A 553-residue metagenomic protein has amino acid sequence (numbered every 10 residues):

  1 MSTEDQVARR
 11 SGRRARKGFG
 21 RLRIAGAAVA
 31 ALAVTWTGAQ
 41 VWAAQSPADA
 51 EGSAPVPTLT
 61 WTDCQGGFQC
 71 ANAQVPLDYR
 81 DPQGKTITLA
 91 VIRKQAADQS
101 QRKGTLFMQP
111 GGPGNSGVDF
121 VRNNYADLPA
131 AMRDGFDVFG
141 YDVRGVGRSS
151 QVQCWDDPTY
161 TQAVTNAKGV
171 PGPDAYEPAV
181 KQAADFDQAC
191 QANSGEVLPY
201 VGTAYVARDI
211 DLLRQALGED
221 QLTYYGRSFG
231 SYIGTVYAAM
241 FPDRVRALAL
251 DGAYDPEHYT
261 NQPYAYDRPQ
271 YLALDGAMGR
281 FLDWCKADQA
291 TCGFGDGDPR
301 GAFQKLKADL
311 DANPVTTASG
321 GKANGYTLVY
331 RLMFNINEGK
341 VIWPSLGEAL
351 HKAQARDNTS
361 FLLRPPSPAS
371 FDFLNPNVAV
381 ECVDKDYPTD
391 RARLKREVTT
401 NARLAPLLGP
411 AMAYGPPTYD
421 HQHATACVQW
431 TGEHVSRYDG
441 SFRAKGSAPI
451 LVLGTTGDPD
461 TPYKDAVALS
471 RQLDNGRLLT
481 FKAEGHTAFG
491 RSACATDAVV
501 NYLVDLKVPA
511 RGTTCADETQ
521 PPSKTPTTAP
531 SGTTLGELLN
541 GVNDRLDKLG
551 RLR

Functional and structural regions predicted by a protein language model:
S2-G169, P173-Y176, P299-L306, G432-V435 (+3 more regions): Catalytic-loop region of hydrolases
S116, A207-R208, G226-A238: Glycine-rich nucleophile elbow surrounding the catalytic serine of serine-hydrolase chemistry
Q151, D157-A216: Active-site-proximal cap/loop segments of hydrolase catalytic domains
Q153-T165, F241-G301, N335, G347-S370: A catalytic-pocket lid/entrance helix-loop region that shapes and gates access to the active site across common
L217-F229: Alpha/beta-hydrolase fold nucleophile elbow
R300-S447, R491, T514, P521 (+1 more regions): Alpha/beta-hydrolase fold active-site neighborhood
L451-G457: Conserved strand-to-loop "acid loop" that flanks and positions the catalytic carboxylate
P459-K464: Conserved alpha/beta-hydrolase "acid-adjacent" motif
